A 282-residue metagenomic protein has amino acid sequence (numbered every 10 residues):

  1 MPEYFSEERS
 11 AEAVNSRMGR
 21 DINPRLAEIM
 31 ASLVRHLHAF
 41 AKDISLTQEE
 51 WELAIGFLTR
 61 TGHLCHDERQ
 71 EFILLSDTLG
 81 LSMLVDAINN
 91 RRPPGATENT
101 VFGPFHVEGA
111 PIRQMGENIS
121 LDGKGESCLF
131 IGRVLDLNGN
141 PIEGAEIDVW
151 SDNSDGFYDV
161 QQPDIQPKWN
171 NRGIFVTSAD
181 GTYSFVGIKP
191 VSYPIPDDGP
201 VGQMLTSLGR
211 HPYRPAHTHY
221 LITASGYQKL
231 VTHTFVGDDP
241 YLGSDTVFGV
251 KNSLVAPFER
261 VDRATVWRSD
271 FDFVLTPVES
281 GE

Functional and structural regions predicted by a protein language model:
P2-E282: Beta-strand-dominated extracellular/periplasmic modules and repeats in secreted or surface-exposed proteins
